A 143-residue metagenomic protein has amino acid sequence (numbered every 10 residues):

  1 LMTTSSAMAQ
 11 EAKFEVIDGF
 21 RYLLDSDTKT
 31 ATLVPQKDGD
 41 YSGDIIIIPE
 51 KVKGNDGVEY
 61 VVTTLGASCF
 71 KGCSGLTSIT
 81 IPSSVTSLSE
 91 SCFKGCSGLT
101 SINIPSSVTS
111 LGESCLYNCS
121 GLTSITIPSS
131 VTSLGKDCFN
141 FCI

Functional and structural regions predicted by a protein language model:
A7-F14: Boundary at the C-terminal end of the N-terminal hydrophobic targeting segment
V16-T30: Short, ordered beta-strand-loop transition motifs
S26-K29, Y41-T64, S74-S87, S97-S110 (+2 more regions): Structural signature of tandem-repeat unit edges
K29-K37: Short, well-ordered strand-loop elements centered on a beta-strand within folded domains, enriched for acidic residues
Q36-G39, V52, C69-F70: Acidic, Ser/Thr
